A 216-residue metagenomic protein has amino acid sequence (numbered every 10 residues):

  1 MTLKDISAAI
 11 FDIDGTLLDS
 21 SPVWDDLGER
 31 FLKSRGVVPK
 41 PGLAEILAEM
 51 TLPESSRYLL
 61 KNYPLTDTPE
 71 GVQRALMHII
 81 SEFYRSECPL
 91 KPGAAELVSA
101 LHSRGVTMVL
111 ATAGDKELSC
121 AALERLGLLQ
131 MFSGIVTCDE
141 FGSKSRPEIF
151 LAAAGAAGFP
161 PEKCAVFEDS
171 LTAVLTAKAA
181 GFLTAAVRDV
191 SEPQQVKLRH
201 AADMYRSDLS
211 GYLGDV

Functional and structural regions predicted by a protein language model:
M1-S7, S99-H102, D115-K116, C120-V216: Asp-based, Mg2+/Mn2+-dependent phosphohydrolase catalytic module
L3-E96, A100-R104: N-terminal helical cap/lid subdomain that shapes the substrate entry/recognition surface in HAD-like hydrolases
T16, T112-G114: Conserved phosphate-coupling serine/threonine residues in phosphotransfer and NTP-handling enzymes
D19, C88, L110, F141 (+1 more regions): Residue-level marker of alpha-helix boundaries and capping positions
V38, T107, L183: Residue-level detector of anion-binding/catalytic polar loops
S56, T112, A177: Residue-level signal for inorganic ion chemistry
V109-L110, A186: Hydrophobic beta-strand core positions in alpha/beta domains
